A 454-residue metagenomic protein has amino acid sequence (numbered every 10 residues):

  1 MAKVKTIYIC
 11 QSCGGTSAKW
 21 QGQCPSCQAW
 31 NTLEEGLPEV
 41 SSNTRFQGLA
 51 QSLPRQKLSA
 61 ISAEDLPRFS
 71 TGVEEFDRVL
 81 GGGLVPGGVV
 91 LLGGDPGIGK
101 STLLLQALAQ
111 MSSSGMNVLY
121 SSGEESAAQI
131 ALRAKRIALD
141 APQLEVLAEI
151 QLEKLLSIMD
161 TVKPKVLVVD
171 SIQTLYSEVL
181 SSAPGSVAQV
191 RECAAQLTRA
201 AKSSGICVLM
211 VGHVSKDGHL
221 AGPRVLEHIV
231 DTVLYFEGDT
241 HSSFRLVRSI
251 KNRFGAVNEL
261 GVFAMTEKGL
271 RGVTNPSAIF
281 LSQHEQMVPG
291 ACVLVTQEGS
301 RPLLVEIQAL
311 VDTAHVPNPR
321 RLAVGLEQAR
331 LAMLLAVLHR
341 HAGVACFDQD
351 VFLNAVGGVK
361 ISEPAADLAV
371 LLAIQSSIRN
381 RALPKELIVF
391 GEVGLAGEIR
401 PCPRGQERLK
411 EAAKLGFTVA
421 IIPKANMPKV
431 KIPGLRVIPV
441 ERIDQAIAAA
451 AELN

Functional and structural regions predicted by a protein language model:
A2-S12, T16-R78, V85-G93, I98-A109 (+5 more regions): Peripheral, non-AAA+ core regions of ATP-driven protein-machinery
V118-S122: Conserved RecA-like ASCE P-loop NTPase motor core of nucleic-acid helicases/translocases
G123-Q129: Conserved Walker A/P-loop ATP-binding site and its immediately adjacent core in helicase/helicase-like ATPase domains
